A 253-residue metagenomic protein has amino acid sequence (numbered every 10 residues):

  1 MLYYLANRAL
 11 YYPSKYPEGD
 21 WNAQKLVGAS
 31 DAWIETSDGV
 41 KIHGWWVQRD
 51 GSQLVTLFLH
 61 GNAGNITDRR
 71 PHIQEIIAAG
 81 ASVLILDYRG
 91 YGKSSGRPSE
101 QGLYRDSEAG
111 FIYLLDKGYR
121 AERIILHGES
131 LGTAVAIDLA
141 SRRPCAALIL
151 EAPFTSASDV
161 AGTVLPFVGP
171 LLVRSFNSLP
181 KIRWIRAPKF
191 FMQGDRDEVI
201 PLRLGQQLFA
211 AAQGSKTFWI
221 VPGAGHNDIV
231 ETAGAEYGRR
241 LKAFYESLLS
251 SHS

Functional and structural regions predicted by a protein language model:
M1-E35: An N-terminal hydrophobic leader/cap segment in hydrolases
S37-Y113, E122, A134: Membrane-embedded segments
H72, S178, A187, P201-A210: Short alpha-helix in the alpha/beta-hydrolase fold that links the catalytic acid
Y113-K117, E122-L165: Primarily recognizes the serine-hydrolase "nucleophile elbow" in alpha/beta-hydrolase and SGNH/GDSL folds
F167-K181, R186-A187: Active-site nucleophile elbow and catalytic-triad environment of alpha/beta-hydrolase enzymes
W184-R186, F191-Q193, D197: Short beta-strand/loop motif that positions the catalytic acidic residue of the alpha/beta-hydrolase fold
D195-I200, N227-D228: Acidic catalytic loop of the alpha/beta-hydrolase fold
Q206-A210, G214-S253: C-terminal catalytic histidine-bearing segment of alpha/beta-hydrolase fold enzymes
